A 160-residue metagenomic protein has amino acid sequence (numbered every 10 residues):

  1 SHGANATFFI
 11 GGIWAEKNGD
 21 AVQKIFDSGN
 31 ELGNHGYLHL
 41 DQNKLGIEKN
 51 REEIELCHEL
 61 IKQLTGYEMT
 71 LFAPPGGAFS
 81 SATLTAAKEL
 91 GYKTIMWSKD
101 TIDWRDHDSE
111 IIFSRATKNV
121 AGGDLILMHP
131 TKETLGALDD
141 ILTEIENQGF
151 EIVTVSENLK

Functional and structural regions predicted by a protein language model:
S1-L45, K49-Q63, Y67-M69, E151 (+1 more regions): Active-site beta->alpha N-cap acidic-glycine motif
S1-T7, A121-K160: Terminal accessory/targeting
F9-N18, L40-E48, A73-F79, I102-H107 (+1 more regions): Acidic-and-aromatic substrate-binding clefts and catalytic sites of carbohydrate-active enzymes
E16, F26-D27, K88, T117 (+1 more regions): Alpha-helix boundary recognition
D20, K24, E52, L56-Q63 (+4 more regions): Alpha-helical scaffolding segments of alpha/beta enzyme cores, especially the outer helices of TIM-barrel or partial
I25, L32-H35, C57, F72-P75 (+5 more regions): Conserved, mostly hydrophobic/aromatic
E68, A78-S80, L84-N119, F150-K160: His/Asp/Glu-enriched short active-site or ligand-binding loop at hydrolase and phosphoryl-transfer sites
